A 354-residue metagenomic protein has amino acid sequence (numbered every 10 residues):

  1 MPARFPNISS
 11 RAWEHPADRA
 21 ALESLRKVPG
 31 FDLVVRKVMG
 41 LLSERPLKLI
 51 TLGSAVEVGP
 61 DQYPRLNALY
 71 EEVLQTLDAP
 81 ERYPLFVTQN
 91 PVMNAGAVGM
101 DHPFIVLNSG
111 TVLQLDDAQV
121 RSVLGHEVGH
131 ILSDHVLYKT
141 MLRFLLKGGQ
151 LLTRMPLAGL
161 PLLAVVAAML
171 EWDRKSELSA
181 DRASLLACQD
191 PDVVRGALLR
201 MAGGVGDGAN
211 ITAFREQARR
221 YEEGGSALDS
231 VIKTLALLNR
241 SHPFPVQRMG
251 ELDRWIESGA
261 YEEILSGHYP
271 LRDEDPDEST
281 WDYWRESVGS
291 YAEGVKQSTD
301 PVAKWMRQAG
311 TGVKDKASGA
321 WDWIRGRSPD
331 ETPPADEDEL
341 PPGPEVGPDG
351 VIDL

Functional and structural regions predicted by a protein language model:
M1-K48, L186, G196-L354: Cytosolic-facing loops and C-terminal tails of multi-pass membrane proteins
P2-T140: Peri-catalytic and regulatory segments of divalent metal-dependent proteins
S54, L157-S179, G312-K314, S318-D338: Low-complexity, charge- and small-residue-enriched intrinsically disordered regions
D61-L66, V73, L77-A79, L157-G224 (+1 more regions): Short helix/loop segments within enzyme catalytic domains that coordinate or immediately flank catalytic cofactors
S133-V136, C188-Q189, R240: Residues in soluble alpha-helical coiled-coils and helical-bundle/repeat scaffolds
H135-V166: Post-HEXXH active-site segment of zinc metalloproteases
